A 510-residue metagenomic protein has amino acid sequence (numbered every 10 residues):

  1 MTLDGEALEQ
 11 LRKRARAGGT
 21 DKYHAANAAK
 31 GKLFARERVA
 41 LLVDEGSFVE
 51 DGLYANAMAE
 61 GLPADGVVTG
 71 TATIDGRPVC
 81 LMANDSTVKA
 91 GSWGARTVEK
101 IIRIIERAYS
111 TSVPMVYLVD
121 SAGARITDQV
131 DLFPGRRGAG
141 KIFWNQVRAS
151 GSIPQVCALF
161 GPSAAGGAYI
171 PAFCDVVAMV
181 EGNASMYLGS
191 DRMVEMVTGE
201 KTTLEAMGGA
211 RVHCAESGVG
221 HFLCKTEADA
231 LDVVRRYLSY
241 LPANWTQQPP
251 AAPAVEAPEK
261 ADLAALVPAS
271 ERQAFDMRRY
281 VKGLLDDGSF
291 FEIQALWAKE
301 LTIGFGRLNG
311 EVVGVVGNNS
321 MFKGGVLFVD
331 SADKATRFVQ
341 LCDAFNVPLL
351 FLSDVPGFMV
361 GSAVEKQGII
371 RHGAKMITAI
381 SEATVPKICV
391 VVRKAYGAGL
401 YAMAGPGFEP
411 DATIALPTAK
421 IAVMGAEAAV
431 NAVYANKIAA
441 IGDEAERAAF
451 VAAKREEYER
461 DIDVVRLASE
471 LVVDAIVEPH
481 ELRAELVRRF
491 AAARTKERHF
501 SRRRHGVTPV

Functional and structural regions predicted by a protein language model:
M1-V510: Ligand-binding clefts of soluble mixed alpha/beta catalytic domains
